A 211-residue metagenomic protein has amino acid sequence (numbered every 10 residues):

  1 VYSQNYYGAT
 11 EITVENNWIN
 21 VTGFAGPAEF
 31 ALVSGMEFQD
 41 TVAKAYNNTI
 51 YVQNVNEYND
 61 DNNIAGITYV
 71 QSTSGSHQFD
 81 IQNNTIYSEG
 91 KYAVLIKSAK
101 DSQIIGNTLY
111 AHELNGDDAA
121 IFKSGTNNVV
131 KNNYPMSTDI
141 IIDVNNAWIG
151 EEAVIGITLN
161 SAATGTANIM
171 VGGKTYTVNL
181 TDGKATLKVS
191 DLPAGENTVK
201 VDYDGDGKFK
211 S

Functional and structural regions predicted by a protein language model:
V1-Y7, T22-Q39, N56-T73, S88-I96 (+1 more regions): Extracellular beta-strand/beta-solenoid scaffold signature
Y7, E11-I12, I19, A31 (+8 more regions): Solenoid scaffold repeats with emphasis on beta-solenoid/beta-helix
Q78-Q82, D101-G106, Y110, A119: Residue-level recognition of alpha-helix boundary/capping or hinge positions
P135-S211: Solvent-exposed beta-strand/loop surfaces, strongest in extracytoplasmic domains of secreted and cell-surface proteins
